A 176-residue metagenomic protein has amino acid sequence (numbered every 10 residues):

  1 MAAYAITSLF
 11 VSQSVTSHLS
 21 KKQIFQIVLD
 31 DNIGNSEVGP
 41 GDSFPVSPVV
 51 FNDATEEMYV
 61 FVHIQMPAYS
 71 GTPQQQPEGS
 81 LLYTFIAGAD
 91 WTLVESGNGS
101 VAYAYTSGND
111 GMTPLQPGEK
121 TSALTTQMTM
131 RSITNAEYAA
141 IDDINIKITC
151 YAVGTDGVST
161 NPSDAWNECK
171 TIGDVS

Functional and structural regions predicted by a protein language model:
M1-Y4: Hydrophobic membrane-insertion alpha-helices, especially the h-region of bacterial N-terminal signal peptides
I6-S176: Surface-exposed, hydrophilic segments of mature proteins
